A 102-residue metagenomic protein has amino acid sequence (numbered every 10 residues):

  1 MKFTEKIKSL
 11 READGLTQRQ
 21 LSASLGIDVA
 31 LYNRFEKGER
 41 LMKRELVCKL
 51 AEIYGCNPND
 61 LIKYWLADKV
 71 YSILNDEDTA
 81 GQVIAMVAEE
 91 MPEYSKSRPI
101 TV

Functional and structural regions predicted by a protein language model:
E5-S24, K49: Short basic helix-loop element that most often maps to the first helix and adjoining turn of HTH DNA-binding modules
I7, L21-S22, Y32-F35, L61: Conserved hydrophobic/aromatic packing and binding residues within compact polymer-binding modules
Q18, E36-E39, E89: Acidic-residue sensor for enzyme active/binding pockets
L25-L41: Recognition helix of helix-turn-helix/homeodomain-like DNA-binding domains that insert into the DNA major groove
G26, K43-D60: DNA major-groove recognition helix of helix-turn-helix/homeodomain DNA-binding modules
W65-V102: Interfacial/linker helices and their anchor residues that mediate assembly or domain coupling
